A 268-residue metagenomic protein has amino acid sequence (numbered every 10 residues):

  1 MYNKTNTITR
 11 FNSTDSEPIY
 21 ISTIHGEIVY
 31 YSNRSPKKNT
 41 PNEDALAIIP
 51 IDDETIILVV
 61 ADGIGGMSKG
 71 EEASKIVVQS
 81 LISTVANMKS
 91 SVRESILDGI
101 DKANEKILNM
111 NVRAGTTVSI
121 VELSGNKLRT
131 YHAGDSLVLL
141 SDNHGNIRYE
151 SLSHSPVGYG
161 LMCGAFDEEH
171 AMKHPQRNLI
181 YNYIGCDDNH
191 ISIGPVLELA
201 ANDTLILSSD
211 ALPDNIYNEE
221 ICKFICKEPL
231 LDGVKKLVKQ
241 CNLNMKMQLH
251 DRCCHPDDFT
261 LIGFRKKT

Functional and structural regions predicted by a protein language model:
M1-T268: PP2C/PPM-type serine/threonine phosphatase catalytic domain
